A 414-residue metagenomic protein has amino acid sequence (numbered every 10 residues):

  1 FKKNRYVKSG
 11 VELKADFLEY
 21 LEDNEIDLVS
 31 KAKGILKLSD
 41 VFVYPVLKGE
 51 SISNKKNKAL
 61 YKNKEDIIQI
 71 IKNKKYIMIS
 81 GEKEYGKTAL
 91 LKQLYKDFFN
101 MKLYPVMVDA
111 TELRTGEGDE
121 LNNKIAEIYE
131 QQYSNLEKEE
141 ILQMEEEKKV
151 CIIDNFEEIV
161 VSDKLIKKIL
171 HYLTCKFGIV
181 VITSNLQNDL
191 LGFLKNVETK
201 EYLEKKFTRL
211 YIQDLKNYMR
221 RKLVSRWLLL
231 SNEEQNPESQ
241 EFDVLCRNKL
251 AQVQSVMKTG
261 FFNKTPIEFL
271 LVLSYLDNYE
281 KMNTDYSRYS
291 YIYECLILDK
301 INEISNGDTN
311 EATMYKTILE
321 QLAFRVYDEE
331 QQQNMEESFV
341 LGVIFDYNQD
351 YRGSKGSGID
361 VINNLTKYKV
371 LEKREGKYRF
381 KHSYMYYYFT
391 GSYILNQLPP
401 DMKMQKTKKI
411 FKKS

Functional and structural regions predicted by a protein language model:
F1-K2, I410: Short, aromatic- and cysteine-enriched interfacial helices/patches that mediate contacts at lipid membranes
K2-M314, I318-Q321, Q332, Q349-V361 (+1 more regions): P-loop NTPase signaling cores
A323-Y327: Short, locally clustered residues in the helix-turn-helix/winged-helix DNA-binding domain
Q331-S414: C-terminal leucine-rich, beta-strand-based interaction scaffolds used for sensing/assembly
